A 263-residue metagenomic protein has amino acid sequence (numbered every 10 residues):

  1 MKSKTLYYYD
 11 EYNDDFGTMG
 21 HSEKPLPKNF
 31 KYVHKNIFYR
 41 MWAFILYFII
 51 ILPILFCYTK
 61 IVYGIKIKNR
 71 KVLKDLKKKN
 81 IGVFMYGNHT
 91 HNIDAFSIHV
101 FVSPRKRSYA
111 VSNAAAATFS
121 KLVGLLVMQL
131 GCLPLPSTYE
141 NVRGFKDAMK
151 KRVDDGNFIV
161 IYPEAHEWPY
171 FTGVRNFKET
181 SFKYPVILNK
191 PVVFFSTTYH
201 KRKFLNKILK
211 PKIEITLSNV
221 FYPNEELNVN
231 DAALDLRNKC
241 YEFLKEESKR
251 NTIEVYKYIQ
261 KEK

Functional and structural regions predicted by a protein language model:
M1-F84, H89, I93-S97, M128-Q129 (+1 more regions): Membrane-anchoring hydrophobic helices of lipid-metabolizing enzymes
M1-K24, K146-K263: Non-catalytic C-terminal accessory region of glycerolipid acyltransferases and related lyso-lipid remodeling enzymes
L46-I50, E140-N141, A232, L236: Soluble or luminal CAZymes and related metallo-dependent hydrolases
I51, T118-V123, R202-F204, K210: Short, glycine/polar-rich helix-capping loops at beta-to-alpha or helix-loop-helix junctions that flank or form
Y58, Q129-P136, E164-W168: Short, basic, glycine/proline-bearing loop/turn elements
Y63-K66, T138-R143, V174-R175: A conditional alpha-helix N-cap/helix-loop micro-motif detector
I67, A110, C132-P134, V192-F194 (+1 more regions): Conserved beta-strand scaffold positions in the cores of enzyme catalytic domains, especially in NTP/NDP-utilizing
K77-Y139: Catalytic core of membrane glycerolipid acyltransferases/transacylases, capturing the structured, soluble-facing
